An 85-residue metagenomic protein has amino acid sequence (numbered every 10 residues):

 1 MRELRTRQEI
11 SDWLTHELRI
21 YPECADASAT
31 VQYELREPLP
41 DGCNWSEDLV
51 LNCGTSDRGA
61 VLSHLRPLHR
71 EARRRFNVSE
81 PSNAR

Functional and structural regions predicted by a protein language model:
M1-R2, S56: A short N-terminal beta->alpha junction/helix N-cap motif
R2-T30: N-terminal acidic leader/helix
L35-R85: Detector for the mature cores of small, proteolytically processed and post-translationally modified peptide effectors
